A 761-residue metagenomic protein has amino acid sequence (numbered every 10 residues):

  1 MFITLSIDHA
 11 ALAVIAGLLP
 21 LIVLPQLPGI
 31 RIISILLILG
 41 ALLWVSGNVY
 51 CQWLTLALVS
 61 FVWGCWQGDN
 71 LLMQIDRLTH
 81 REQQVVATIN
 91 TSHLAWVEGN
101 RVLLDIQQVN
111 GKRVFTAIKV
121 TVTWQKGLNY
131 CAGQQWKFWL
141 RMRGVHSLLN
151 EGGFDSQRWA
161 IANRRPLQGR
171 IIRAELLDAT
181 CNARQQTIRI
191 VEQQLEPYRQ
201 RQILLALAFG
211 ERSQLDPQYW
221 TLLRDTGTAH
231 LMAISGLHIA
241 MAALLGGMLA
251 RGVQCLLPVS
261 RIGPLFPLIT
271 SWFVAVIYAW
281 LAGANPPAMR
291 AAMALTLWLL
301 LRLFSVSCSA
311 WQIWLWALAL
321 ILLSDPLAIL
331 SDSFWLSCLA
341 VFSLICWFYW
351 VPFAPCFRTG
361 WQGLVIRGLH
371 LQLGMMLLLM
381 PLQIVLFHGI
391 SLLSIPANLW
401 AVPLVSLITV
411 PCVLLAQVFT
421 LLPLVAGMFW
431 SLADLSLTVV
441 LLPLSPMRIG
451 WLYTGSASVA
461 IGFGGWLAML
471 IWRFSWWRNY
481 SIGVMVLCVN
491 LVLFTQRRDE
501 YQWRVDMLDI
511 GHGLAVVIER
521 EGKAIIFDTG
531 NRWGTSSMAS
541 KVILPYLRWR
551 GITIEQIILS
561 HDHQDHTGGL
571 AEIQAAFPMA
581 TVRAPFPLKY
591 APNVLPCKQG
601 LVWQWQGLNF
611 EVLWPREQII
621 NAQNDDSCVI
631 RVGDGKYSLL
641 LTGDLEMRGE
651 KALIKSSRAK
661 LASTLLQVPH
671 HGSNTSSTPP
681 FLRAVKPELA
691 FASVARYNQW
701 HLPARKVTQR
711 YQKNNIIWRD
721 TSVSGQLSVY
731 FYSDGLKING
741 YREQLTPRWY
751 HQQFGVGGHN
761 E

Functional and structural regions predicted by a protein language model:
M1-E82, Q168-R170, A183, R290 (+2 more regions): N-terminal leader/targeting segments
M1-V23, L301, P403, L414-L441: Hydrophobic alpha-helical segments
F2-I3, W136, A162-A292, L300 (+5 more regions): Aromatic-rich juxtamembrane segments at the membrane interface
F2-I3, W53-H230, S537, K541-P545 (+8 more regions): Membrane-interface helix/helix-cap signal primarily in integral membrane proteins
H9, G47-L54, G169, Y219-I395 (+6 more regions): Hydrophobic alpha-helical transmembrane segments in multi-pass membrane proteins
G17, A87, S333, L379 (+3 more regions): Residue-level signal for inorganic ion chemistry
K126-W139, G144, W159, C356 (+2 more regions): Non-globular, low-confidence helical/coil segments that flank catalytic cores
